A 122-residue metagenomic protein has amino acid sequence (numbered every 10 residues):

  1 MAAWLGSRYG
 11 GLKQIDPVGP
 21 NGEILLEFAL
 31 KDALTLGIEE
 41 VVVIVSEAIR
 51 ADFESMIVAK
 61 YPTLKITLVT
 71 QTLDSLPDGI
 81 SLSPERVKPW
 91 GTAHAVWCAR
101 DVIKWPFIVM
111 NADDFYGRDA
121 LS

Functional and structural regions predicted by a protein language model:
M1-I57, L64-I66, W105: N-terminal glycine-rich phosphate-binding loop and ensuing alpha1 helix
T63-T67, Q71-S122: Conserved beta-loop-beta/alpha segment of the NTase-like Rossmann-fold superfamily that binds/positions NTPs
